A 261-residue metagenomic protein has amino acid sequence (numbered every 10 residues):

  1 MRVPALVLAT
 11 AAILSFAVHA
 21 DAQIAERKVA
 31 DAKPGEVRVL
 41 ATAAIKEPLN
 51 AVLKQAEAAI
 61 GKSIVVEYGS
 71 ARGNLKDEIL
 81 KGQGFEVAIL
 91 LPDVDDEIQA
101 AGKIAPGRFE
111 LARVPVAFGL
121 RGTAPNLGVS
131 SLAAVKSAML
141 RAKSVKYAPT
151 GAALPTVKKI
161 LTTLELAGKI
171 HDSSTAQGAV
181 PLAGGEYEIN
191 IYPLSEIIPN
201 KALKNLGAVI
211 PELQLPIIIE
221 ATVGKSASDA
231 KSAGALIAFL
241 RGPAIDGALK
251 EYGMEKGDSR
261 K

Functional and structural regions predicted by a protein language model:
M1-A5: Positively charged n-region of N-terminal signal peptides that target proteins for export
V7-A17: Bacterial N-terminal signal peptides
Q23-G73, D77-K81, P92-A101, P106-V114 (+1 more regions): Exported/periplasmic ABC-transporter solute-binding proteins
F85: Dinucleotide-binding Rossmann-like beta1-alpha1 core, especially the glycine-rich loop that anchors the ADP
I89: N-terminal substrate-binding region of glycoside hydrolase catalytic domains
